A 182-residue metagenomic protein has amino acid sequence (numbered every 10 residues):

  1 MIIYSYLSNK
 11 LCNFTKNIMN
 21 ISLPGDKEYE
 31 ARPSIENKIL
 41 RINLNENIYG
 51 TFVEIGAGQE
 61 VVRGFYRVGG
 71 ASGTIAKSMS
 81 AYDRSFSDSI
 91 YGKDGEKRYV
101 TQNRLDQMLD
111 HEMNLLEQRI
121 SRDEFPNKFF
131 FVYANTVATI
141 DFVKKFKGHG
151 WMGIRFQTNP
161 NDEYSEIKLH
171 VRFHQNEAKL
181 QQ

Functional and structural regions predicted by a protein language model:
S5-S8: Serine residues within intrinsically disordered or low-complexity segments
N20-Q181: Short alpha-helical segments enriched in small residues
